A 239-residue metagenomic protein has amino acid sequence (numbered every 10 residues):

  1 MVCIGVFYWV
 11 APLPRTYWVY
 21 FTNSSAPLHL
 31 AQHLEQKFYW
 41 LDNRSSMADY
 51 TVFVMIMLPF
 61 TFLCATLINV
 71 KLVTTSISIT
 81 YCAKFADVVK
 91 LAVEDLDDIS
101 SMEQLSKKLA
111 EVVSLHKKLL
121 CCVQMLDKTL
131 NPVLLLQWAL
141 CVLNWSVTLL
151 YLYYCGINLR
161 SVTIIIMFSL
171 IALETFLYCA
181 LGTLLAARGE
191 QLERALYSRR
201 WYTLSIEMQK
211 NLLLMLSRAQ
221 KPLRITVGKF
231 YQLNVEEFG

Functional and structural regions predicted by a protein language model:
M1-G239: Membrane-embedded alpha-helical segments and the immediately adjacent membrane-proximal loops of multi-pass integral
